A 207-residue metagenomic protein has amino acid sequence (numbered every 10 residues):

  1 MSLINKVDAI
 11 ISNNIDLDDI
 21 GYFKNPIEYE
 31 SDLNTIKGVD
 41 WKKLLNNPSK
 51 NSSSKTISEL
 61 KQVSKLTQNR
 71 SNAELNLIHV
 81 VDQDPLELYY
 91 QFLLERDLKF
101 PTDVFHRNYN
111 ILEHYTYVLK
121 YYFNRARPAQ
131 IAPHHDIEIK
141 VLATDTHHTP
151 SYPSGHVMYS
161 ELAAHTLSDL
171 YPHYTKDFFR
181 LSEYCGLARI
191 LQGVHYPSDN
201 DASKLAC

Functional and structural regions predicted by a protein language model:
S2-Q192: Hydrophobic alpha-helical bundle signature of multipass membrane enzymes
Y184-C207: Interfacial helix-loop-helix junctions of multi-pass membrane proteins
